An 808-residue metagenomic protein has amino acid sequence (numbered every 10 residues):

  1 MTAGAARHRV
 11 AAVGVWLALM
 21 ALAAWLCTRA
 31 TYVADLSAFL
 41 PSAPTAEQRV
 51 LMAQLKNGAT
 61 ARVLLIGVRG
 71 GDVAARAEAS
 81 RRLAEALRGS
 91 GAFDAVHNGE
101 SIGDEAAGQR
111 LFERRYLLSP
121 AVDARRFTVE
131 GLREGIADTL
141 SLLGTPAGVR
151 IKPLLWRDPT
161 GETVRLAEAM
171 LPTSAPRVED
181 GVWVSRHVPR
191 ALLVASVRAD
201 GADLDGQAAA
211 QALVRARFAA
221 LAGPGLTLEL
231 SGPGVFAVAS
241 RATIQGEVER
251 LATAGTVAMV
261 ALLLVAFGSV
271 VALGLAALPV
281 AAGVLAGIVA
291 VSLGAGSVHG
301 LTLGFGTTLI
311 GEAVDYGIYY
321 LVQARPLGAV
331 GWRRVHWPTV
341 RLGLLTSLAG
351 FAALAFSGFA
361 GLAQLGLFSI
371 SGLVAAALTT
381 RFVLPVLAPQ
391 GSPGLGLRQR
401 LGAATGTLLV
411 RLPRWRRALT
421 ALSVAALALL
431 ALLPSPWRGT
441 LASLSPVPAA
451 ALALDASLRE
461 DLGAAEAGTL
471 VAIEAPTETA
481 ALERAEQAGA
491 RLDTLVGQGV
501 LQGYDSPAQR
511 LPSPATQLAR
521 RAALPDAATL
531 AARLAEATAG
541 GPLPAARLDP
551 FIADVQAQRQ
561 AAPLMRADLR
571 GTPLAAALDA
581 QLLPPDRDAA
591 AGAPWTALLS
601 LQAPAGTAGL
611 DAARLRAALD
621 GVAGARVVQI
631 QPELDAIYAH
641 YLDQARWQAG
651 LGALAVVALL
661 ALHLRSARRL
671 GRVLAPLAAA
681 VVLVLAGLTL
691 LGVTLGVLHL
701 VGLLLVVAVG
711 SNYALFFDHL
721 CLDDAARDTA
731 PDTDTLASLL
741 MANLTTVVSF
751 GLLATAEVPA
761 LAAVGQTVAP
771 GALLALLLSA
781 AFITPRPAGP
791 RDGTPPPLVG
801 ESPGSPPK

Functional and structural regions predicted by a protein language model:
M1-A34, P385-T440: Signature of alpha-helical transmembrane segments and their immediate interfacial
W25, R81-A191, G499-Q581: Alpha-helical transmembrane helix bundles of large polytopic membrane transport and channel proteins
L26-G71, L171-V182, W415, P434-P476 (+1 more regions): Solvent-exposed, non-transmembrane loop/terminal regulatory segments of multi-pass membrane proteins
G148-V265, S269, V555-A658: Extracytoplasmic
A272-Y319, L670-F716: Hydrophobic transmembrane alpha-helices and their membrane-interface caps in long multi-pass transport proteins
A277, L327-S357, A725-A756: Pore- and gate-forming transmembrane helices of large, multi-pass membrane proteins
L293, L309-R325, R341-F356, A360-Q399 (+3 more regions): Transmembrane alpha-helices and their membrane-interface boundaries in multi-pass membrane transporters and channels
R416-G540: Juxtamembrane segments of multi-pass membrane proteins
